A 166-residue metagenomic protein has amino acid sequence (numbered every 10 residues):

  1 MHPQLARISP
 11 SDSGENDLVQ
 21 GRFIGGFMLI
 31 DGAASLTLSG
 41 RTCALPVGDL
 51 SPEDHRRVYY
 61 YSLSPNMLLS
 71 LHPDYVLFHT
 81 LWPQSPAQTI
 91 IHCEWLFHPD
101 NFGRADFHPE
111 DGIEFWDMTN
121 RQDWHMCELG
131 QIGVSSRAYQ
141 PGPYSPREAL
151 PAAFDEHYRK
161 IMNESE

Functional and structural regions predicted by a protein language model:
M1-E166: C-terminal catalytic domain of Rieske-type non-heme iron oxygenases
